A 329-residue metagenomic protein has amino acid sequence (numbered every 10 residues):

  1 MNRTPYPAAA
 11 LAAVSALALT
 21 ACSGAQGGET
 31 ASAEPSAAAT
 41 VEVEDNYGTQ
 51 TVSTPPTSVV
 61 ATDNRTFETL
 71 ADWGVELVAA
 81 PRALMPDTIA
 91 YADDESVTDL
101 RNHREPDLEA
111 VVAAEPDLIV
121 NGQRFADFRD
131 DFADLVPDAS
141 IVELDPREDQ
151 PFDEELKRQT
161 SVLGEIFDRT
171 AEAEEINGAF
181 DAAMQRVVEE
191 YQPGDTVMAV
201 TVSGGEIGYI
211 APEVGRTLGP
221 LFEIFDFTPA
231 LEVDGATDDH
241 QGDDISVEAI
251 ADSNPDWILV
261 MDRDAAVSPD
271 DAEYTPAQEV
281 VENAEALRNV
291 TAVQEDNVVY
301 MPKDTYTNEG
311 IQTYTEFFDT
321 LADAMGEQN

Functional and structural regions predicted by a protein language model:
N2-V14, A18-R65, A171-V200, M261-E273 (+1 more regions): Bacterial Sec-exported substrate-binding components of ABC uptake systems
D45-Y47, L100-D107, A236-I245: Short helix-initiation/N-cap motifs at beta->coil->alpha
T49, P137-G205, N297, D304-N329: Extracytoplasmic substrate-binding proteins
S53-P56, D63, F67, A71 (+13 more regions): Extracytoplasmic/secreted envelope proteins and their assembly/folding machinery, especially bacterial periplasmic
T57-S58, D63-A110, L118, R124: A short, structured surface patch at a secondary-structure boundary
L84-T88, A211-Q241, D304: Alpha-helical, coiled-coil/dimerization segments enriched in small aliphatic residues
E115-N121, I250, N254-L259: Proline-aspartate-enriched helix->loop->beta-strand connector
D256-N329: Structured C-terminal subdomain patch of bacterial secreted/periplasmic proteins
